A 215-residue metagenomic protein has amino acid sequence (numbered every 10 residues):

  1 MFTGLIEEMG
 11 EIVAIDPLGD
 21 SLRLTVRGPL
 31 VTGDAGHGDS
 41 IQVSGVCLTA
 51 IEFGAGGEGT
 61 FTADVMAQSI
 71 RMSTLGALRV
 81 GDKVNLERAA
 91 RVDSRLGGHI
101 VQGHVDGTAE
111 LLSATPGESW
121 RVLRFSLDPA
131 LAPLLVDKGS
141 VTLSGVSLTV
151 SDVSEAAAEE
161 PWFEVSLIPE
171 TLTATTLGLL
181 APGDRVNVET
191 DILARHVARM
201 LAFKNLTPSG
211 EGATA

Functional and structural regions predicted by a protein language model:
M1-A215: Conserved loop->alpha-helix
